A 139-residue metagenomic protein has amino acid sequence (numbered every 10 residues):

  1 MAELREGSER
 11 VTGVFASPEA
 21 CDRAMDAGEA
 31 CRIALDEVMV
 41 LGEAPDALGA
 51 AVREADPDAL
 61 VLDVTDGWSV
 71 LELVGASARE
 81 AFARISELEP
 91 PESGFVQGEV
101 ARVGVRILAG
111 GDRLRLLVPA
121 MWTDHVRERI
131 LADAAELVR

Functional and structural regions predicted by a protein language model:
M1-R139: Basic, glycine/lysine-rich polyanion-binding surfaces/domains
